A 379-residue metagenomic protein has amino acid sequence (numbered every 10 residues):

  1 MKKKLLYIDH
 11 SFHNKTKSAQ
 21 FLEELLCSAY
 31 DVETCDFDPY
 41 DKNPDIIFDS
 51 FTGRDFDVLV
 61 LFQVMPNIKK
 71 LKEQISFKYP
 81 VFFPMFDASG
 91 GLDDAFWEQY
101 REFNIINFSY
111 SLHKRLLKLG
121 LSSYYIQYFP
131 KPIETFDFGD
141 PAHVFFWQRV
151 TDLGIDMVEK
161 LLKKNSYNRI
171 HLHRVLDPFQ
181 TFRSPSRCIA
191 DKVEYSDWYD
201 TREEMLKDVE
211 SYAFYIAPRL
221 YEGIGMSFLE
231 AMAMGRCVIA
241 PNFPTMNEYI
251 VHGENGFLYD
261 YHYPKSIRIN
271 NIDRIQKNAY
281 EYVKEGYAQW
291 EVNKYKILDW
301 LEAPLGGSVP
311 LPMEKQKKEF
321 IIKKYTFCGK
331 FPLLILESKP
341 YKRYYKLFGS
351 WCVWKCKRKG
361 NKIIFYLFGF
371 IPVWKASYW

Functional and structural regions predicted by a protein language model:
M1-N67: N-terminal pre-catalytic "stem/leader" segment of glycosyltransferase-like enzymes
T16, K131-R202: Conserved catalytic-core segment of nucleotide-activated headgroup transferases in glycan assembly
A19, F37, M65-V158: Catalytic core of nucleotide-activated saccharide and alditol-phosphate transferases
L206, L229-A233, N247-E248: Short alpha-helical segment that forms part of, or immediately flanks, the ligand-binding pocket in carbohydrate-active
L220: Aromatic "clamp/platform" in nucleotide-sugar-dependent glycosyltransferases that forms part of the donor/acceptor
C237-A240: Short hydrophobic beta-strand element within catalytic cores of glycosyltransferases and related nucleotide-activated
F243-G253, F257-L258: Short acidic/histidine- and often glycine-rich active-site loop of Leloir-type glycosyltransferases that engages
Y261-K318: A charged, aromatic-enriched C-terminal amphipathic alpha-helix characteristic of glycosyltransferases across folds
